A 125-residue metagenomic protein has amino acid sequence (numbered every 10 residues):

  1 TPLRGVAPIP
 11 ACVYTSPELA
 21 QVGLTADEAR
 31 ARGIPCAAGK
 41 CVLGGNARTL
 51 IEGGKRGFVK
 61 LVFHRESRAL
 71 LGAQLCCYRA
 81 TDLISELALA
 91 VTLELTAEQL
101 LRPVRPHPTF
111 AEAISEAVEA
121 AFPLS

Functional and structural regions predicted by a protein language model:
T1-V6: Glycine/threonine-rich helix-loop capping motifs at alpha-helix boundaries
I9, T15-S125: Flexible, glycine-rich terminal cap/loop adjacent to redox cofactors in electron-transfer oxidoreductases
